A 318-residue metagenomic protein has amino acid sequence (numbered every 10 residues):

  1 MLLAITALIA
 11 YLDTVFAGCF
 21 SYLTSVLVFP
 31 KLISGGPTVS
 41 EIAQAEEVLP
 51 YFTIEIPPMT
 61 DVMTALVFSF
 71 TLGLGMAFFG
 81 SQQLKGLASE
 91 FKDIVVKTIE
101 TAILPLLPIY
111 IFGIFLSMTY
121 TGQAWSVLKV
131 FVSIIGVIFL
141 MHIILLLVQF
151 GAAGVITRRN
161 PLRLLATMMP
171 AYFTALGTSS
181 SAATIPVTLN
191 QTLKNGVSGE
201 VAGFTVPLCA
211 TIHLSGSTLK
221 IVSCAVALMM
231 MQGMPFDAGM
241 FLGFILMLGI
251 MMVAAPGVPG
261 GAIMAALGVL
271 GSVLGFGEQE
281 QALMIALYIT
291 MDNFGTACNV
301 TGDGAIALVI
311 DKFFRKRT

Functional and structural regions predicted by a protein language model:
M1, P30, A77-Q82, E90 (+6 more regions): Juxtamembrane helix-boundary/capping and inter-helix hinge elements in multi-pass membrane proteins
M1-R163: Signature of multi-pass transmembrane helix bundles
T6-T14, K92-V95, F131-V148, T167-A175 (+2 more regions): Small-residue-enriched core segments of transmembrane alpha-helices in multipass membrane transport and channel
I33-S34, T38-V39, V222-T318: Transmembrane alpha-helical segments and their short flanking loops that form helix-hairpins/helix-helix interfaces
G86-T101, A166-T174, N190-K194, G203 (+1 more regions): Short amphipathic alpha-helical coupling elements at transmembrane boundaries
A124-V132, T157-M169, M234-G243, F276-L283: Membrane-water interface of transmembrane alpha-helices in multipass transporters/channels
T174-M252, R317-T318: Helix-loop-helix junctions within the multi-pass membrane cores of secondary transporters/permeases
